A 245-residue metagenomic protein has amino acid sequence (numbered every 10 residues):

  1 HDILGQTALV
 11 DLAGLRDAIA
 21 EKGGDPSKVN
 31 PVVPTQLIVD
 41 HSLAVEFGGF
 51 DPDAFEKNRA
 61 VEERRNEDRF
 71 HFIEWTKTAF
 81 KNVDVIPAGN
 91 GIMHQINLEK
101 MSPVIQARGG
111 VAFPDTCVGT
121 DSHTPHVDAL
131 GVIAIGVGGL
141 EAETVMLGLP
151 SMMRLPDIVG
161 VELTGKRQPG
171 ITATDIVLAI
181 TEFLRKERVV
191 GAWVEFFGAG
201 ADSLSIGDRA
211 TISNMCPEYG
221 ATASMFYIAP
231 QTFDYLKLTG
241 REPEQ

Functional and structural regions predicted by a protein language model:
H1-Q245: Fe-S-dependent hydro-lyases/dehydratases of central metabolism
